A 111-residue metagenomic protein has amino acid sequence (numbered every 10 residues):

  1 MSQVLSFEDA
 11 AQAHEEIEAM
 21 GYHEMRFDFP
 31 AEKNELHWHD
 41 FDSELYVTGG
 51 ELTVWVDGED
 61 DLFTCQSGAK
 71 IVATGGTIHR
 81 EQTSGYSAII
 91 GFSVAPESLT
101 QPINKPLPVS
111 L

Functional and structural regions predicted by a protein language model:
M1-F7: N-terminal leader/targeting helix
A10, Y22-D40: Conserved short histidine dyad/triad with adjacent acidic residue
A11, E15-I17: N-terminal acidic leader/helix
E16, N34-H39, W55-V56, F63-T64 (+1 more regions): Short histidine-centered beta-strand/loop micro-motifs that create catalytic or ligand/metal-coordination sites
W38-V54: Short, conserved beta-strand element in jelly-roll/cupin
G58-G76: Short acidic-glycine-tyrosine-enriched beta hairpin
G75-P102: Ligand-binding loop in jelly-roll beta-barrel domains
K105-L111: Glycine- and charge-enriched low-complexity intrinsically disordered segments
